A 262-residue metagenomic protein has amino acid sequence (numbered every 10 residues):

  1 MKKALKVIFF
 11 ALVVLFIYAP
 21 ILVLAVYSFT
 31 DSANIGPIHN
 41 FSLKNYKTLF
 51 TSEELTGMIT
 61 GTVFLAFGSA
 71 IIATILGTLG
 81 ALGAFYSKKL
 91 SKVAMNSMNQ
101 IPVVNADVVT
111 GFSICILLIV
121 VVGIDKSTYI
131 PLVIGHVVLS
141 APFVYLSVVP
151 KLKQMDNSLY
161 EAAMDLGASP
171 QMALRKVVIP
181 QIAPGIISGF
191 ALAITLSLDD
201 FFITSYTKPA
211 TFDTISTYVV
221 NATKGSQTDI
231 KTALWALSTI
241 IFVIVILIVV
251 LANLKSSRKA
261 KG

Functional and structural regions predicted by a protein language model:
M1-F9, V13-A19, V149-N157, M164 (+2 more regions): C-terminal transmembrane helix and the adjacent membrane-cytosol boundary/short C-terminal tail of inner/organellar
K2-A4, F67-N99, I116-I119, L174 (+1 more regions): Transmembrane-helix boundary motif in ABC transporter permease subunits
L12, A19-E53, Y206-A210, K259-G262: Short membrane-interfacial helix/loop motifs at transmembrane-helix boundaries
L24, S28-A33, V144, I186-N221: Non-cytoplasmic
A33-S69, K224-D229: Periplasmic/extracellular loop-to-transmembrane helix junction in inner-membrane transport proteins
N34-I35, L43, V108-V138, Q171 (+1 more regions): Membrane-interfacial helix termini and adjacent extracytoplasmic/periplasmic loops of multi-pass transporters
N45-E54, L198-R258: Interhelical loop and adjacent transmembrane-helix boundary motif in polytopic membrane transport permeases
D125-D165, M172-V178, S188-F190: Membrane-cytosol interface at the C-terminal ends of specific transmembrane alpha-helices in multi-pass membrane
